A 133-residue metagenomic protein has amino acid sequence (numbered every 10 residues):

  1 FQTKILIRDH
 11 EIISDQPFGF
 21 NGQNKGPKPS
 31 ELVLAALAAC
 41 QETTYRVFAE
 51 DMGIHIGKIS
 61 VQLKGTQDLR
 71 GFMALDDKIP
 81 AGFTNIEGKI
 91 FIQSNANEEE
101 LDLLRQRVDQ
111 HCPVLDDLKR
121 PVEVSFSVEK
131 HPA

Functional and structural regions predicted by a protein language model:
F1-A35, V47-A133: Extended beta-strand/beta-hairpin segments
L34-E42: Compact, glycine-rich, soluble single-domain proteins
